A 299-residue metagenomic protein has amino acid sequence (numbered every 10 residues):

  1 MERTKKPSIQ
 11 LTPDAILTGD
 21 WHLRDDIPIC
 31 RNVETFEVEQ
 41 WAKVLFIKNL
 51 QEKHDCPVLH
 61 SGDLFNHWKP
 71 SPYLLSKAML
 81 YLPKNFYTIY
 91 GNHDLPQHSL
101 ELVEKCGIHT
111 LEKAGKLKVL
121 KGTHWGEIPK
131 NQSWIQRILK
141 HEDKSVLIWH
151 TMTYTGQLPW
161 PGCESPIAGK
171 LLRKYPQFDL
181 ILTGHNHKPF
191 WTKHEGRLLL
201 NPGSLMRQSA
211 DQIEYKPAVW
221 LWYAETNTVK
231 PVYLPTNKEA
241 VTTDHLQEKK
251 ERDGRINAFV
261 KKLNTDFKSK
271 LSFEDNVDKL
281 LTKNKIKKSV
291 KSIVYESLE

Functional and structural regions predicted by a protein language model:
M1-M79, R137-H141: N-terminal active-site segment of His-dependent metallophosphoesterases
K6-I16, T123-K130, Q136-V146, E195-L198 (+1 more regions): Beta-strand-turn-beta hairpins that frame and shape the catalytic cleft of phosphate-ester-processing enzymes
L17-G19, V58-D63, F86-H93, V119-G122 (+3 more regions): Active-site neighborhood of phospho(di)ester-bond hydrolases with catalytic His/Asp-centered motifs
L23, A78-Y81, Y87-L171: Conserved catalytic scaffold of divalent metal-dependent phosphoesterases
I27-I29, S61-Y81, L95-G115, T192-E195 (+1 more regions): Metal-dependent catalytic neighborhoods of phosphoester/phosphodiester hydrolases
T35-I47, L180, S209, I213-Y215 (+2 more regions): Cap/insert and terminal regions of metallo-dependent hydrolase folds
P161-Y233: Conserved beta-sheet core of the metallophosphoesterase superfamily
V229, N237-E299: Non-catalytic terminal accessory segments
